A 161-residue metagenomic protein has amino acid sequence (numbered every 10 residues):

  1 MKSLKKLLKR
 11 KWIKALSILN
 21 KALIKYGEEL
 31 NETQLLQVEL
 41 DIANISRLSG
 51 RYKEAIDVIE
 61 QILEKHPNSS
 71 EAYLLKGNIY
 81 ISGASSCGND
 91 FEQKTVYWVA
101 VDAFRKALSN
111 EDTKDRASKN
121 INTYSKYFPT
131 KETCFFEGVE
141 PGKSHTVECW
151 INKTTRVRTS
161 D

Functional and structural regions predicted by a protein language model:
M1-K2, L40-D41, L75, S82 (+2 more regions): "A position-specific structural signal for the A-helix of alpha-solenoid helical repeats
K2-K6, I45, I79, Y124: Residue-level signature for tetratricopeptide repeat
A15, E32, V38, A72 (+1 more regions): TPR alpha-solenoid repeat register
K21-N31, Q61-H66: Solenoid-like repeat scaffolds
G27-L30, L48-G50, G77, S82-E92 (+2 more regions): Short coil/turn linking the two alpha-helices of tandem helical-hairpin repeats
Y80-K106, K131-E137: Short coil/linker segments at helix-helix boundaries
K106-D161: Terminal, low-structured helical/coil segments at or just beyond the last alpha-helical repeat
